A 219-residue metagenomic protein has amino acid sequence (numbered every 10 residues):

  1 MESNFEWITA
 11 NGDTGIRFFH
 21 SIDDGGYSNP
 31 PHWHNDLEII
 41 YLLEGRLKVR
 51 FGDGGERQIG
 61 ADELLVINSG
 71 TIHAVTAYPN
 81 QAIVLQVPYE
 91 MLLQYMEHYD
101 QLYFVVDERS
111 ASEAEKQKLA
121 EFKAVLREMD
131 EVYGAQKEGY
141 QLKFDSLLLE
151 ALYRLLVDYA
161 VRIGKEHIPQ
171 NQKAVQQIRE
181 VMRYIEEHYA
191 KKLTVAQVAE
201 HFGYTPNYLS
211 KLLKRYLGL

Functional and structural regions predicted by a protein language model:
M1-G60, A77-P79, E97-V105, S112: Generic protein-terminus/edge-of-domain signal
I59-I72: Conserved metal-binding segment of the jelly-roll/cupin
D62, Y208-L213: Short hydrophobic/aromatic patch on the recognition helix
S69-H98: Ligand-binding loop in jelly-roll beta-barrel domains
V106-A120, Y133-F144, Y153-R183, E187 (+3 more regions): Short, Lys/Arg-enriched, Trp-marked, Pro/Gly-tolerant hinge/linker segments that flank
T205: Helix-turn-helix DNA-binding motif, specifically the short coil turn and the N-cap/start of the second
